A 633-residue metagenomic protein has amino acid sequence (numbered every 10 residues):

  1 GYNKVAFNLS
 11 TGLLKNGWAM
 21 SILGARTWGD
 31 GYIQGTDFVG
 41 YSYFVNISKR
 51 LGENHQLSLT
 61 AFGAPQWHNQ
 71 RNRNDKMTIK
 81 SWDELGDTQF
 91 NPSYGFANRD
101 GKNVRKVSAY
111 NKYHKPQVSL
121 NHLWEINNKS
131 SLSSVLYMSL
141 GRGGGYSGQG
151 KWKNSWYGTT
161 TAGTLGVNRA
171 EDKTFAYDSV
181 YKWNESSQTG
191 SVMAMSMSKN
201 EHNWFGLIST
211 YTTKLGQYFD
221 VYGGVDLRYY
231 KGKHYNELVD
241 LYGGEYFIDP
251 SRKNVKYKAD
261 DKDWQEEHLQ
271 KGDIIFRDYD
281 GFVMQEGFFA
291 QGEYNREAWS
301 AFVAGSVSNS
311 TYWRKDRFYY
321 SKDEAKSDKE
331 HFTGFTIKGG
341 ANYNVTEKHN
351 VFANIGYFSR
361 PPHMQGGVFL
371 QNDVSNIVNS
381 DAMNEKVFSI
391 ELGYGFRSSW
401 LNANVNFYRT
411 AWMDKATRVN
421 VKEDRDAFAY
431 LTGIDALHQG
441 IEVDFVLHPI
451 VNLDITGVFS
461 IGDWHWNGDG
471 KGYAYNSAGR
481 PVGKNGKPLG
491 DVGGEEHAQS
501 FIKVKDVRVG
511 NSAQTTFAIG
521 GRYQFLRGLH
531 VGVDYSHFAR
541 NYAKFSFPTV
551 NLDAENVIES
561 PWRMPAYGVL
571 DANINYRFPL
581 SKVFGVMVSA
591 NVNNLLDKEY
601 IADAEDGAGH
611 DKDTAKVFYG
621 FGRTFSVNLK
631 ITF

Functional and structural regions predicted by a protein language model:
G1, L13, R26-D30, G63-W67 (+13 more regions): Transmembrane beta-strands of outer-membrane beta-barrel pores
G1-W28, I33-R71, Q117-N127, G340: Transmembrane beta-barrel wall of Gram-negative outer-membrane proteins
S10, F62-P65, A353, F388 (+3 more regions): Conserved C-terminal beta-signal and adjacent last beta-strands/turns of outer-membrane beta-barrel proteins
S48, Q56-N121, Y146-M197, K258-L269: Acidic/polar loop-and-plug regions of large Gram-negative outer-membrane beta-barrel proteins
K102-S147, S191-D226, K233-H234, G272-S300 (+12 more regions): Outer-membrane beta-barrel transmembrane strands
Y222-H349, K471: Signature of Gram-negative outer-membrane beta-barrel scaffolds
T311-F318, K329, N342-I390, N402 (+5 more regions): Surface-exposed extracellular loop regions of Gram-negative outer-membrane beta-barrel proteins, predominantly
R409-A411, L431-P548, K630: Gram-negative outer-membrane beta-barrel transporters
